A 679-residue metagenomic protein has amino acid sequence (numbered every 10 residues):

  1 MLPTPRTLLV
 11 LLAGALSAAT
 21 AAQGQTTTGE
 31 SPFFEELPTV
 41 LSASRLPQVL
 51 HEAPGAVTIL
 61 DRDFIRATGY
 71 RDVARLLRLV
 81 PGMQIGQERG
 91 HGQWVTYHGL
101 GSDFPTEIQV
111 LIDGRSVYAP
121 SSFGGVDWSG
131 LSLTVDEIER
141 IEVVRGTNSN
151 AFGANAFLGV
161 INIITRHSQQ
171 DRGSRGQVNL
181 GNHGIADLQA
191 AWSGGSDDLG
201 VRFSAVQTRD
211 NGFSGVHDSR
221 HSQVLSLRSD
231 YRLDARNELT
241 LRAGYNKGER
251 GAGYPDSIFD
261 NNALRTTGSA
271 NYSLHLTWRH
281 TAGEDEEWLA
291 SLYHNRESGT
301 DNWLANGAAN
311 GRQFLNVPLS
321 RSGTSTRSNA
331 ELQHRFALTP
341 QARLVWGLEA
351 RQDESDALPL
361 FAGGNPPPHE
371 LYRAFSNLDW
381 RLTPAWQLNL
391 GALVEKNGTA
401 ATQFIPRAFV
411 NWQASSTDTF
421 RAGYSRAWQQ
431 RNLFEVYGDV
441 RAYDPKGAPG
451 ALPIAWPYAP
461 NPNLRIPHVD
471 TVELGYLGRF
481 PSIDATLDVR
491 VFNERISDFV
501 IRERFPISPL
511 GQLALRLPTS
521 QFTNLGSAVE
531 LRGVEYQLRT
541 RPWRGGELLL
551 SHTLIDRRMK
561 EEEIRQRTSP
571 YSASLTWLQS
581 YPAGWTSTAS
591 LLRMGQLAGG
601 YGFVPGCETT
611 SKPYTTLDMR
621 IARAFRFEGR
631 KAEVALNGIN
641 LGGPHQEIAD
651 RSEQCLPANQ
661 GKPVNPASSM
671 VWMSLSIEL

Functional and structural regions predicted by a protein language model:
M1-Y70, A74-V80, Y231, I677: N-terminal Sec signal peptide and the immediately downstream disordered periplasmic leader that contains the TonB box
L37, S42, V49, A74 (+1 more regions): Extracytoplasmic beta-strand/coil segments of soluble accessory domains associated with Gram-negative outer-membrane
L41, L131-Q177: A beta-strand signature from Gram-negative outer-membrane beta-barrel systems, especially the internal plug domain
S116-R145, R220: Short acidic/polar hinge/loop motifs at secondary-structure boundaries that mediate gating or recognition
N182-R209, S214-A252, R265-E287, L338-L344: Transmembrane beta-barrel wall of Gram-negative outer-membrane proteins
E287-W303, Q413, R421, E435 (+4 more regions): Membrane-embedded beta-barrel scaffold of Gram-negative outer-membrane proteins
P340, R381-Q387, F492-I496, L513-G602 (+2 more regions): Gram-negative outer-membrane beta-barrel transporters
W428, Q596-A598, R623-L679: C-terminal beta-signal and adjacent terminal beta-strands/loops of Gram-negative outer-membrane beta-barrel proteins
